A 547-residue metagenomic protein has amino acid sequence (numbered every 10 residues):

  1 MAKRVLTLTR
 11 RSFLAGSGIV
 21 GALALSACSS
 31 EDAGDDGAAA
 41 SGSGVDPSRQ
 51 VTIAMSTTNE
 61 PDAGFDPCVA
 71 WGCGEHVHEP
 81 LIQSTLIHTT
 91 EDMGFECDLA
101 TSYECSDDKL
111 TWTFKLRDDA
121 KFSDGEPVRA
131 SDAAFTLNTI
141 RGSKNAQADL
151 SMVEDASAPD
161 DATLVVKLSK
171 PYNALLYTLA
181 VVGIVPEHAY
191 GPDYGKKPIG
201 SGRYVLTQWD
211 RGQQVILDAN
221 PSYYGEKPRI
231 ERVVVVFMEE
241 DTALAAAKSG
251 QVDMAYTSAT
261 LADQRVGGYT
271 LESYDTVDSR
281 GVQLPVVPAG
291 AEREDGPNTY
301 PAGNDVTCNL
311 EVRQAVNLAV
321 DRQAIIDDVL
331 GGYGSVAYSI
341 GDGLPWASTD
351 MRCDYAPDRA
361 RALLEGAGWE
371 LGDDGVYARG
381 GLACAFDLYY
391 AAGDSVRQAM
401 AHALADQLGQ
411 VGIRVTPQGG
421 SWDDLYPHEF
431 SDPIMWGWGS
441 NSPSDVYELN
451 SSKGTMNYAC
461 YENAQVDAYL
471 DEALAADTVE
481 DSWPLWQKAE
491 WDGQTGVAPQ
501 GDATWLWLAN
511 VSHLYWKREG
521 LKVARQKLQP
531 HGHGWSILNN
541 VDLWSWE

Functional and structural regions predicted by a protein language model:
L6-L8, A15-I19, L23, S30 (+5 more regions): Detector for C-terminal structural segments
T52, R129-T136, D161-V165, G202-R203 (+5 more regions): Alpha-helical secondary-structure segments
A54-C105, N138, I199: N-terminal lobe/hinge region of extracytoplasmic solute-binding protein
T90, G94, P171, Y177-P228 (+6 more regions): Gly/Pro-rich hinge or "lid" segments in bacterial periplasmic/extracellular proteins
T101-K144, V165, A246, V306: Aromatic- and charge-enriched surface segment that lines or borders ligand/interaction sites
E104, T111, K115, A148-A189 (+1 more regions): Surface-exposed binding/hinge segments that line and control ligand-binding clefts or catalytic entry sites
P221-G267, T276, A405, R414-T416: Ligand-site clamp/hinge motif
W369-S440: Ligand/substrate-recognition segments at binding pockets and active sites
